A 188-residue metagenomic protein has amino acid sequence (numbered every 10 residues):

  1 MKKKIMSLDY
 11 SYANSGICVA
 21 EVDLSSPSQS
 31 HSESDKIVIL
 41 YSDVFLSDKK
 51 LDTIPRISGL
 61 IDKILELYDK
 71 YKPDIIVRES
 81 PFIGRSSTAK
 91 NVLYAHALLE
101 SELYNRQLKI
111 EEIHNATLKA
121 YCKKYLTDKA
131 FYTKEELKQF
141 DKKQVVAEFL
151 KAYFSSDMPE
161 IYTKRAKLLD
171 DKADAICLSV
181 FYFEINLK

Functional and structural regions predicted by a protein language model:
M1-K188: Phosphate- and other anionic-substrate recognition elements at nucleic-acid/protein interfaces
